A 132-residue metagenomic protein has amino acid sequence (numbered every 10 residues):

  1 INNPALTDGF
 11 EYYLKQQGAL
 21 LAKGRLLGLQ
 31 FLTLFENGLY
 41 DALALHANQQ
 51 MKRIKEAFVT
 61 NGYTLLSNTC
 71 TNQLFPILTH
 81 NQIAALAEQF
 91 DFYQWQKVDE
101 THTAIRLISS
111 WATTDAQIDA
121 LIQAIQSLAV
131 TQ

Functional and structural regions predicted by a protein language model:
I1-Q73, I77: Active-site C-terminal subdomain of aminotransferase-like
M51-L128: Conserved C-terminal alpha-helix-loop-beta "cap" of PLP-dependent enzymes that closes/shapes the active-site mouth
